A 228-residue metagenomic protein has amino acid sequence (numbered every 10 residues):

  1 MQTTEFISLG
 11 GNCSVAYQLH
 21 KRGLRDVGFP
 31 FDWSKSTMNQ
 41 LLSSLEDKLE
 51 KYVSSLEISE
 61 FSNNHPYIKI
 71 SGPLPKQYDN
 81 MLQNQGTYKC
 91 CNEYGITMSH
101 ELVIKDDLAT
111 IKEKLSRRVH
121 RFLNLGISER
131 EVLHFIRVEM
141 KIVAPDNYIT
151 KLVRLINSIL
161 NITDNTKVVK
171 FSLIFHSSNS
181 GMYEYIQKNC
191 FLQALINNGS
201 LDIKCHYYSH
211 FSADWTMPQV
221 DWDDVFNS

Functional and structural regions predicted by a protein language model:
Q2-S228: Extracellular glycan-modifying ectodomains
